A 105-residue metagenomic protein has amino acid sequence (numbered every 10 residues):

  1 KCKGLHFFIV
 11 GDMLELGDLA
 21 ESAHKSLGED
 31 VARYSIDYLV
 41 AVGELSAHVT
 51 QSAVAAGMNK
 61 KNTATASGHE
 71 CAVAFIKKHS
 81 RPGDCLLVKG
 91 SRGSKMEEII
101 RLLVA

Functional and structural regions predicted by a protein language model:
K1-A105: ATP-dependent carboxylate-amine ligase
